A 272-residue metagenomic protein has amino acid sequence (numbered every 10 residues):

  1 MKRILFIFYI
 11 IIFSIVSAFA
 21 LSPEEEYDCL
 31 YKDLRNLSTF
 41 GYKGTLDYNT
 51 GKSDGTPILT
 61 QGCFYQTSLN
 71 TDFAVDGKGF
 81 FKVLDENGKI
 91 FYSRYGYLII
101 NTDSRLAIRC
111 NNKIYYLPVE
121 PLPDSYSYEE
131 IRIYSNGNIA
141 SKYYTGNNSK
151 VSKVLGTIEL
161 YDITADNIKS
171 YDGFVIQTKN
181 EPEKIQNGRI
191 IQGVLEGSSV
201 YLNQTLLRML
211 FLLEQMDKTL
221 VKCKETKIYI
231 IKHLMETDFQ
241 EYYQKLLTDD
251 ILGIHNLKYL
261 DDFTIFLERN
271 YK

Functional and structural regions predicted by a protein language model:
K2-R3, V16-P121, Y126-K272: Amphipathic alpha-helical polymerization modules
I7-I15: Bacterial N-terminal signal peptides
